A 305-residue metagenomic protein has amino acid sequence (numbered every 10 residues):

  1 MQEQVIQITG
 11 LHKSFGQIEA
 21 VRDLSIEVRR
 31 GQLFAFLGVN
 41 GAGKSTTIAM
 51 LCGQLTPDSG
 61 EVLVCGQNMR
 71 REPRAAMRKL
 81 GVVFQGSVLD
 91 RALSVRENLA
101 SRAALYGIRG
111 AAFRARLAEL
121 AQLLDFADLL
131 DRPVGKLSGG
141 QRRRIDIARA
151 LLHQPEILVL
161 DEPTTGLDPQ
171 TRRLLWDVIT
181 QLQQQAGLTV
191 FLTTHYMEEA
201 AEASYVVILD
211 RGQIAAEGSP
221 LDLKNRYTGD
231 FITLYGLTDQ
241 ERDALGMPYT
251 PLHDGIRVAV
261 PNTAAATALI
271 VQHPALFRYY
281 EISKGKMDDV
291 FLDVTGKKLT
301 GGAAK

Functional and structural regions predicted by a protein language model:
A100, A104, A111-L129: Conserved ABC ATPase "signature" region
P133-L137: Conserved ABC ATPase signature
Q154: Conserved catalytic motifs of ABC-family nucleotide-binding domains
L158-D161: Catalytic Walker B motif of ABC-type/P-loop ATPase nucleotide-binding domains
E217-G218: ABC ATPase "signature
T228-L299, K305: Short, charged/small-residue-rich alpha-helical element at the C-terminal edge of ABC transporter nucleotide-binding
